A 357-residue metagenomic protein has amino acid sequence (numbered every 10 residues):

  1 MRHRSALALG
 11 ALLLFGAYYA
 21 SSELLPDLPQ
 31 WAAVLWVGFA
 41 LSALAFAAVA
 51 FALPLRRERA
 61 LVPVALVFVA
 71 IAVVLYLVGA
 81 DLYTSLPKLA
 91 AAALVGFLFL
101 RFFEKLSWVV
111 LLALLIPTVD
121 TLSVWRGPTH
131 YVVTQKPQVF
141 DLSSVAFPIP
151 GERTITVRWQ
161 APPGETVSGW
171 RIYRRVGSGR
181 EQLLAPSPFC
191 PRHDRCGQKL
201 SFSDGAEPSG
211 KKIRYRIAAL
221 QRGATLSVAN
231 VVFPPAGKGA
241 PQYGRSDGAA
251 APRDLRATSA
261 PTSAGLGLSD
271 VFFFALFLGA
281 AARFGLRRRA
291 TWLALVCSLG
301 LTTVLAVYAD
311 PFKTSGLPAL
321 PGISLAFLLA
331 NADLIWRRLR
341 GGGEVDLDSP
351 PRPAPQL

Functional and structural regions predicted by a protein language model:
M1-T154, S178-R180, P188, Q198 (+1 more regions): A membrane-topology feature that recognizes alpha-helical transmembrane segments and their immediate juxtamembrane
P148, R158, S203-A206: Generic structural detector for well-ordered beta-strands
Q160-G164: Acidic, Ser/Thr
S168-G210, R216-A218, R222-N230: Recognizes extended acidic, P/S/T-rich segments that occur within or adjacent to Ig-like beta-sandwich modules
A218, S227, P234-K238, Q242: Lumenal/periplasmic acceptor-binding loop at the mouth of the active site in multi-pass, GT-C-fold membrane enzymes
